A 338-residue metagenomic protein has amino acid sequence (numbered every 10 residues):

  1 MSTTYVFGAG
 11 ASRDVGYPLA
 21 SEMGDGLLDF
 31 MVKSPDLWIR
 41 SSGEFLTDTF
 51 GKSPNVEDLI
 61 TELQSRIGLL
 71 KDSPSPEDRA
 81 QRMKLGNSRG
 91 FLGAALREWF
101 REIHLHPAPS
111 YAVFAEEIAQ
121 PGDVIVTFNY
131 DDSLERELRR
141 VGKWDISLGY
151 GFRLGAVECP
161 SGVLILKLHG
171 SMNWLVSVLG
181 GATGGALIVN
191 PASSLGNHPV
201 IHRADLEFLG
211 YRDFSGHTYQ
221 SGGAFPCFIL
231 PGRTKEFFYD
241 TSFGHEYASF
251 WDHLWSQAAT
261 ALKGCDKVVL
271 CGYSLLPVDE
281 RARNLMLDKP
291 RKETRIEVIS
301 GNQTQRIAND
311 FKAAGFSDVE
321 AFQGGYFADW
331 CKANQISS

Functional and structural regions predicted by a protein language model:
M1-V15, A20-G26, F30, L46-D48 (+1 more regions): SIR2/sirtuin-family catalytic core signature
E22, G26-S34, V113-Q120: A short, Lys/Arg-enriched amphipathic alpha-helix followed by its capping loop at the start of a domain
F30-F45: A short beta-strand-loop structural module common to alpha/beta enzyme folds
S34, L63-P74, W99, I103 (+1 more regions): Short, flexible helical or helix-coil boundary motifs
S41-R89, Y111-E236, E246-F250: Extended, H/D-rich, highly charged conserved domains that either
A80-L105: Metal-dependent phosphoesterase signature
I103-E116, F250-A261: A short, well-structured juxtamembrane/interface segment
H106, D131, S274-L276: Short beta->alpha connector loops
